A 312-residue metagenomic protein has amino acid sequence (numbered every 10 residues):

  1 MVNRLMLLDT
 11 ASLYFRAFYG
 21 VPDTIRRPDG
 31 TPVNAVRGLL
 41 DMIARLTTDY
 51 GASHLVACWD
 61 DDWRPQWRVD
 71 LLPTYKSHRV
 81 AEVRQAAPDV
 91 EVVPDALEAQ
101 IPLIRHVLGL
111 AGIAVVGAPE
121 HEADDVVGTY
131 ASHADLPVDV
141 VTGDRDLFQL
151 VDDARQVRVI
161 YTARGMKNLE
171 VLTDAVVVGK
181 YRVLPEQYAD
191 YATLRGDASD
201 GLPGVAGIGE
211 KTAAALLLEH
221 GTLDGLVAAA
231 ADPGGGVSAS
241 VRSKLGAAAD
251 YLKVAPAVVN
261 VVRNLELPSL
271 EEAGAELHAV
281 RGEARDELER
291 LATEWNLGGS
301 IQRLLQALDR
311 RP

Functional and structural regions predicted by a protein language model:
V2, A52-V56, A154, V171-P312: Non-catalytic nucleic-acid-binding/docking modules located in mid-to-C-terminal regions of nucleic-acid enzymes
V2-D135, D139-V141, R145-M166, K253-V254 (+2 more regions): Noncatalytic, basic helical substrate-engagement surface that gates or grips nucleic-acid strands
